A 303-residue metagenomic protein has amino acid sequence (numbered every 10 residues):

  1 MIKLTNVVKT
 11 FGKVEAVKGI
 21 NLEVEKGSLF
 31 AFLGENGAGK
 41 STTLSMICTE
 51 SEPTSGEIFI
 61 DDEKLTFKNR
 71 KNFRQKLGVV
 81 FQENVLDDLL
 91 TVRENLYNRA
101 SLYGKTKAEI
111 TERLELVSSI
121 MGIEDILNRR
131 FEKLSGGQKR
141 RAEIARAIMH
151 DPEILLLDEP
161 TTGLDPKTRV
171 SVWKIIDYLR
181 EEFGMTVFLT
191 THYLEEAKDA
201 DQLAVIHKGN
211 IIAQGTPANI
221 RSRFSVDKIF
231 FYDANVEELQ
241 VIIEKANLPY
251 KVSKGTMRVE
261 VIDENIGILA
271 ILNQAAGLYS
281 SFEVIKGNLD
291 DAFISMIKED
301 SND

Functional and structural regions predicted by a protein language model:
G56-L65, N72-F73: Conserved ABC transporter NBD signature motif
Y97, S101, A108-I126: Conserved ABC ATPase "signature" region
R130-L134: Conserved ABC ATPase signature
D151: Conserved catalytic motifs of ABC-family nucleotide-binding domains
L155-D158: Catalytic Walker B motif of ABC-type/P-loop ATPase nucleotide-binding domains
